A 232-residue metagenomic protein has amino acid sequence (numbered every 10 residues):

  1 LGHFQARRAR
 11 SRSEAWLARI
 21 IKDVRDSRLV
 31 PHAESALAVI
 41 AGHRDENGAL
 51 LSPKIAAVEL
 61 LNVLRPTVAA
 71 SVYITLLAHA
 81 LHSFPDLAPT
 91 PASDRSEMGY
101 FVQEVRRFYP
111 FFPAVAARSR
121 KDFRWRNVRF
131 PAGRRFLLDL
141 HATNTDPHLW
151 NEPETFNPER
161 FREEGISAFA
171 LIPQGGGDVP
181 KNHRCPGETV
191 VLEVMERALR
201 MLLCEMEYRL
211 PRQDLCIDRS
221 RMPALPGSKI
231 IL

Functional and structural regions predicted by a protein language model:
L1-A49: Cytochrome P450 catalytic core segment centered on helix I
E46-N62, E159-P180: Short, hydrophobic/aliphatic alpha-helical segments
A56-L64, V68-A92, P186-M206: Cytochrome P450 catalytic-core helices
A92-V128: Conserved cytochrome P450 K-helix E-x-x-R motif and the immediately C-terminal K′/meander segment
F108, F112, E159-E163, G177 (+1 more regions): Hydrophobic alpha-helical segments
D139-I166: Conserved cytochrome P450 K-helix/beta-meander segment immediately N-terminal to the heme-binding cysteine loop
P180, T189-L232: Cytochrome P450 proximal C-terminal region
